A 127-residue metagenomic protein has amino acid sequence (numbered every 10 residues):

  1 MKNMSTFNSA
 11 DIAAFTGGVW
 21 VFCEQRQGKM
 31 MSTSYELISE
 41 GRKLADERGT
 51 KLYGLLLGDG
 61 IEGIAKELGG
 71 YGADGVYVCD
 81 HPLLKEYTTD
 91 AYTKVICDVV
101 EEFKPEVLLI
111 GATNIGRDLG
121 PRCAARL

Functional and structural regions predicted by a protein language model:
M1-L127: N-terminal glycine-rich FAD/FM-binding segment characteristic of electron-transfer flavoproteins
